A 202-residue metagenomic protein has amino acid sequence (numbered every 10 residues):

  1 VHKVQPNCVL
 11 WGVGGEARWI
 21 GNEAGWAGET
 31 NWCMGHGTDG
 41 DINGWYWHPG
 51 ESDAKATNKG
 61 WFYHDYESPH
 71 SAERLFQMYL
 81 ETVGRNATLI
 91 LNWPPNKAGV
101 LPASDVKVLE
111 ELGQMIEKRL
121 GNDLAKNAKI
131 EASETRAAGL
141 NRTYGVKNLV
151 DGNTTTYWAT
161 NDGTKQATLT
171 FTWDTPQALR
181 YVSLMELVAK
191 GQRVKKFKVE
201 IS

Functional and structural regions predicted by a protein language model:
V1-V150, N161, F171, S183-M185 (+1 more regions): Mature catalytic domains of secreted/periplasmic carbohydrate-active enzymes
N153, V182-S183, V199: An aromatic-rich alpha-helical recognition segment common to small helix-rich domains
N161-Q166, Q177, V188-S202: Trp- and acidic/polar-enriched beta-sheet ligand-binding modules for extracellular glycan and matrix recognition
D174: Residue-level recognition of the GNAT/N-acetyltransferase active site
